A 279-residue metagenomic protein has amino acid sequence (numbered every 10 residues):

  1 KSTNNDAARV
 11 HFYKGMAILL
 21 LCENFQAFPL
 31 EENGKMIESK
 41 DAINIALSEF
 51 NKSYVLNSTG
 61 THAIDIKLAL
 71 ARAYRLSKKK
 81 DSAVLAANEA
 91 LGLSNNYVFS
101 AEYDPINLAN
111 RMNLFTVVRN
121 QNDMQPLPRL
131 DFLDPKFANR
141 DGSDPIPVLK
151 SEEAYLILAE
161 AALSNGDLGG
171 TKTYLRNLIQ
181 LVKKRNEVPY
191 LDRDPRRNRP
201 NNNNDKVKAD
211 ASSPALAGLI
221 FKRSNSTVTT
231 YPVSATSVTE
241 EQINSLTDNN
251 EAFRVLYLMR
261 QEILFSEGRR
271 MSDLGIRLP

Functional and structural regions predicted by a protein language model:
K1-P279: Acidic/polar-rich alpha-helix caps and helix-coil junctions
